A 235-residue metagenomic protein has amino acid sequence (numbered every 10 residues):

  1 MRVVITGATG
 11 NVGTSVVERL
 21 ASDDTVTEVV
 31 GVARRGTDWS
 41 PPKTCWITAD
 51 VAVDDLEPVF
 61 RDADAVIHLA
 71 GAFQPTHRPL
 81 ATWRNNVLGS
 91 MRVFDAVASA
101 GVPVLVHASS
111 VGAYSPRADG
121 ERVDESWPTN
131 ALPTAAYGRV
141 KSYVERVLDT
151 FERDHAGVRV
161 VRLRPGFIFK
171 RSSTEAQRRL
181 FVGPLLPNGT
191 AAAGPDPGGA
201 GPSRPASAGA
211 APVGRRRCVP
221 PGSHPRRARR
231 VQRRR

Functional and structural regions predicted by a protein language model:
M1-T25: N-terminal Rossmann NAD(P)H-binding glycine-rich loop of SDR-like oxidoreductase domains
D38, T44, T48-L88, A96: NAD(P)H-binding glycine-rich loop region in Rossmannoid oxidoreductase-like domains and their noncatalytic homologs
A81-R92, R139-V140, A210: Glycine-rich NAD(P)-binding loop of the Rossmann-fold in SDR/ketoreductase-type enzymes
L88, R92-Y137: Conserved Rossmann-fold NAD(P)-dependent oxidoreductase catalytic core, especially the SDR/UDP-sugar
T134-V161: Active-site Tyr-X1-5-Lys
F151-G209: NAD(P)-dependent short-chain dehydrogenase/reductase
G214-R235: Mid/C-terminal beta-alpha module of Rossmann-like enzyme folds, strongest in SDR-family dehydrogenases/epimerases
